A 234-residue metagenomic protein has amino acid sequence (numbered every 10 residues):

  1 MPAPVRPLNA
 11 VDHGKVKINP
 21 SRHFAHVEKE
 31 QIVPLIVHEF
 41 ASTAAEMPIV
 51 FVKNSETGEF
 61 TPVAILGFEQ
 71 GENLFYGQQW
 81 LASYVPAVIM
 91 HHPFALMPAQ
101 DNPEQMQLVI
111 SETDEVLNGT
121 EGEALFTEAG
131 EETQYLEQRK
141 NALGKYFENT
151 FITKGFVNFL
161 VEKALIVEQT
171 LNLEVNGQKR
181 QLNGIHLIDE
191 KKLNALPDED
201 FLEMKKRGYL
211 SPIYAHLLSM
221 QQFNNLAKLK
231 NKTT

Functional and structural regions predicted by a protein language model:
M1-I65: Short, extreme N-terminal leader segments that mark the start of a protein/domain
A25-E28, L66-Q78, N149-G155: Short, basic/low-complexity N-terminal boundary segments at the transition from targeting/disordered tails
T43-E46, M90-H91, L165-E168: A short, compositionally biased
E56-E59, Q70-G71, Q178: Short acidic/polar mixed-charge low-complexity motifs
T61-L125: Aromatic- and glycine-enriched beta-alpha-beta binding-site module
L96, D101-T234: A contiguous, surface-oriented mixed alpha/beta subdomain in the mid-to-C-terminal portion of proteins that forms
